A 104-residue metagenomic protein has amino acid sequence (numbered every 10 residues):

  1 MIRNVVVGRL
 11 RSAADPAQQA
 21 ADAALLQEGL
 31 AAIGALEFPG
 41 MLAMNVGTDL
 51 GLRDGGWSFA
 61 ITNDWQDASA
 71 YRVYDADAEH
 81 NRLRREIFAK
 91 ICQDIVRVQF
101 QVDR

Functional and structural regions predicted by a protein language model:
M1-S58, Q66-V73, Q99-R104: Short S/T/G/P-rich N-terminal loop/turn motif that feeds into the first structured element of a domain
A35-F38, E79, C92-V96: Generic structural signal for secondary-structure transition and capping sites
D64-W65, I91: Conserved catalytic core of Hanks-type protein kinase domains
Y71-D77, N81-K90: C-terminal structural segments of small proteins and small subunits
E86-R104: Charge-dense polyanion-binding interfaces
